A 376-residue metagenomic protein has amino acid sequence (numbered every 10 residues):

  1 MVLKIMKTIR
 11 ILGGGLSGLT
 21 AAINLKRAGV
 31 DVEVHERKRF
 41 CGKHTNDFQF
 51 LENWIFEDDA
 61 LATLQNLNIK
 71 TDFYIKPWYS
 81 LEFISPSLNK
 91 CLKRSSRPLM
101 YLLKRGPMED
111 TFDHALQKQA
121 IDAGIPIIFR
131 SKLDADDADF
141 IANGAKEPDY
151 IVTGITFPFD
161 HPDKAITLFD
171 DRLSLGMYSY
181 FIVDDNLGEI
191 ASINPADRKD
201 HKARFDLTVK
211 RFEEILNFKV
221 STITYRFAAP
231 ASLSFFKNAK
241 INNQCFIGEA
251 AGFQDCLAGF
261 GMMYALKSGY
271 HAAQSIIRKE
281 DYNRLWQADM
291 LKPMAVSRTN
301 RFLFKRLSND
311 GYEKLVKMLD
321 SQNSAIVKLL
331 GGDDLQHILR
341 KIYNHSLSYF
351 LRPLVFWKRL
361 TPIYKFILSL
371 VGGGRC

Functional and structural regions predicted by a protein language model:
K4-S17: Beta1/beta-strand and adjacent pyrophosphate-binding region of the FAD-binding site in flavoprotein oxidoreductases
L12-G14, K26-F48: Glycine-rich FAD pyrophosphate-binding loop
G14, D110-Y225, A231-N238, G252: Predominantly flavin-linked oxidoreductase catalytic cores and closely associated redox partners
A21-V30, T63: A short, Lys/Arg-enriched amphipathic alpha-helix followed by its capping loop at the start of a domain
C41-S85, T153: N-terminal FAD cofactor-binding segment of flavoenzymes
P77, D200-Q287: FAD/FMN-dependent oxidoreductases across multiple families
F236, Q274-M318: Active-site-proximal substrate-binding core of FAD-dependent oxidoreductases
D310-C376: C-terminal auxiliary extensions adjacent to catalytic cores
